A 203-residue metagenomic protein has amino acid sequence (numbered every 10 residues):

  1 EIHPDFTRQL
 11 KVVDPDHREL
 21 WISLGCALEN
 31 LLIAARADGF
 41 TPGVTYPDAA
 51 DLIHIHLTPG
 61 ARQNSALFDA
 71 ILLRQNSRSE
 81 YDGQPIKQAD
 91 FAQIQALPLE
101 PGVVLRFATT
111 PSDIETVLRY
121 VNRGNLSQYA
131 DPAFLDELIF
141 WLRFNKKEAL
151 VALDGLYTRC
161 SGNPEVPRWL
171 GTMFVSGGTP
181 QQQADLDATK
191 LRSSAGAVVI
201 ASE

Functional and structural regions predicted by a protein language model:
E1-E203: Acidic, surface-exposed loops and disordered segments
